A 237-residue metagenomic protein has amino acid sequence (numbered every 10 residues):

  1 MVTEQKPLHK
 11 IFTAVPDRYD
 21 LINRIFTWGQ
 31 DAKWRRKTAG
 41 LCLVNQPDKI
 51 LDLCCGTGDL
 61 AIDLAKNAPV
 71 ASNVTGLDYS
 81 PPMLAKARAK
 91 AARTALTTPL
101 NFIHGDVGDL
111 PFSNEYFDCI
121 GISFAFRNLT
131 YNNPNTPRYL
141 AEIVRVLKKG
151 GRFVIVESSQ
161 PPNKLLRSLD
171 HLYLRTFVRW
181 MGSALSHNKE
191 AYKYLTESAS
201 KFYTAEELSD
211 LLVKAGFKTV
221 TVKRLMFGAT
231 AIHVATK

Functional and structural regions predicted by a protein language model:
M1-D20, D170, L174, L185: N-terminal, positively charged/glycine-rich alpha-helical extensions of SAM-dependent methyltransferases
W28-D48, D63: Conserved alpha-helix/loop element of class I SAM-dependent methyltransferases that forms part of the SAM/SAH-binding
K49-D109: Class I SAM-dependent methyltransferase SAM/SAH-binding core
G108-I120: A short acidic, Gly/Pro-enriched loop at the edge of an enzyme's catalytic core that lines a small-molecule cofactor
D118-N133: A short SAM/SAH-binding and catalytic strip from SAM-dependent methyltransferases
P137-K149: A short glycine-rich, Lys/Arg-flanked "PGG" loop and its adjoining helix->strand segment in the class I
V156-L211: C-terminal alpha-helical "lid/dimerization" subdomain adjacent to the S-adenosyl-L-methionine
S209, G216-K237: Core SAM-dependent methyltransferase catalytic element
